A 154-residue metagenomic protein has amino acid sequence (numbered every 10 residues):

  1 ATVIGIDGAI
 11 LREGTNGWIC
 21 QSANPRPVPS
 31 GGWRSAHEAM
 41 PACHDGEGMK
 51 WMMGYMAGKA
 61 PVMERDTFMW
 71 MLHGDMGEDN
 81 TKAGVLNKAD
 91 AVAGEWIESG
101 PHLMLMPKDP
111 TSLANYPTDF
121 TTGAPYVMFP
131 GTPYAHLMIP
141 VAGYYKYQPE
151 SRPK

Functional and structural regions predicted by a protein language model:
A1-K154: Primary mode marks residue(s) on the alpha4-beta5-alpha5 output face of response regulator receiver
